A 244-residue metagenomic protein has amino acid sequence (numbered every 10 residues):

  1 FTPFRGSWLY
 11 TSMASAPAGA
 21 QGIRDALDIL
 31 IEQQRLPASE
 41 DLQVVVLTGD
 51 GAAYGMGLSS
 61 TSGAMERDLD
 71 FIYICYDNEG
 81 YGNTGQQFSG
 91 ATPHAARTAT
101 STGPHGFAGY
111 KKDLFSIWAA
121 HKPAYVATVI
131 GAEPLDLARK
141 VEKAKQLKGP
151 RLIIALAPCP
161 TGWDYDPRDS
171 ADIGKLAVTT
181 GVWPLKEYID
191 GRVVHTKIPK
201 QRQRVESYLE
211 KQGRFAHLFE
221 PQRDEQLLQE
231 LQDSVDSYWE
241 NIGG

Functional and structural regions predicted by a protein language model:
F1-Y73, A91-H94, P104-A108: Cofactor-binding active-site loop characterized by glycine-rich and histidine/acidic residues
P3-R5, T61-A64, S89-G90, E142-Q146 (+1 more regions): Short, solvent-exposed amphipathic alpha-helical segments in soluble enzyme and RNA/protein-processing domains
D25-I31, E66-L69, E79, A119-A124 (+2 more regions): Generic secondary-structure signature for well-ordered alpha-helical cores
P37-D41, S89-L147: Conserved thiamine diphosphate
T48-A53, D77-Y81, A132-P134: Acidic, glycine-rich active-site loops and adjacent beta-strand->loop/helix elements that engage anionic groups
C75, A127-V129, L152-L156: Short, conserved beta-strand edge motifs with alternating hydrophobic and charged residues
N78-N83, P160-G162: Short gly/pro/ser/thr-enriched loop/turn and capping motifs at secondary-structure boundaries
L137-G244: Glycine/aspartate-rich loop-and-adjacent alpha/beta segment that forms the canonical ThDP
